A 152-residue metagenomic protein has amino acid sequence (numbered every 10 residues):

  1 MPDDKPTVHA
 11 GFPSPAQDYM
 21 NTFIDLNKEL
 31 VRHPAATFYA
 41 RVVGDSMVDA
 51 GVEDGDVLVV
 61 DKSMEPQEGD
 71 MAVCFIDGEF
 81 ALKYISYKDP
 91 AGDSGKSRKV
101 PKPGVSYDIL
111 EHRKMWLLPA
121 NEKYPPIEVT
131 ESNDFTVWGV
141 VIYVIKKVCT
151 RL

Functional and structural regions predicted by a protein language model:
M1-V48, E53, E79-F80, Y87-R113 (+2 more regions): Short, positionally conserved secondary-structure boundary motifs
G55-D56, D70: Structural motif
V59-V60, V73: Hydrophobic beta-strand signal
S63-P66, G78-F80: Short, charged beta-turn/beta-strand-edge "cap" motif at the junction between a beta-strand and an adjacent loop
D70-V73, L82-Y87: Short beta-strand-centered aromatic/proline hotspots
C74, L117-P119: SH3/SH3-like beta-barrel fold
P119-E128, S132-F135: Flexible, small-/acidic-enriched active-site or ligand-binding loops
